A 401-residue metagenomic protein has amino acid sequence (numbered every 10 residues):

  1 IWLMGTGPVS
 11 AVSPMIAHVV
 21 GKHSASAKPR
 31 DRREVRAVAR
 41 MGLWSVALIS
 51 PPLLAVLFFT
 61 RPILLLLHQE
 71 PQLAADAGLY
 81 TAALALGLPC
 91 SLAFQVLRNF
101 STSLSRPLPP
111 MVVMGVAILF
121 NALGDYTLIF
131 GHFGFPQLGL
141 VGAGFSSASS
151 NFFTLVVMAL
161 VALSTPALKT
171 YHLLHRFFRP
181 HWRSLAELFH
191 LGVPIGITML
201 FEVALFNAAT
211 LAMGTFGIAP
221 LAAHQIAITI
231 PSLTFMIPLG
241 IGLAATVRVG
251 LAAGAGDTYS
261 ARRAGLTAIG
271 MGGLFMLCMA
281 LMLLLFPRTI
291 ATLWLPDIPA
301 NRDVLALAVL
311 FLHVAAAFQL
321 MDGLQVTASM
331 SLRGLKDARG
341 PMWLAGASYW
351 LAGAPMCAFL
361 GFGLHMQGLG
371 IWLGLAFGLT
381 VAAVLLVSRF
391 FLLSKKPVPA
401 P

Functional and structural regions predicted by a protein language model:
I1-L3, Q72-D76, L140-V141, F145 (+4 more regions): Interfacial/gating helices of multi-pass transporter permease domains
I1-L53, S91-P110, A223-P287, G323-L344: Small-residue-rich hydrophobic transmembrane alpha-helices
V46, L84, P110, M114 (+10 more regions): Residue-level signature of transmembrane alpha-helical cores of multipass secondary-active transporters and flippases
P51-F58, L66, A83, A122 (+8 more regions): Membrane-embedded alpha-helical segments of multi-pass transporters/permeases
A55-F59, P71-L97, I230-S232, A300-Q325: Alpha-helical transmembrane segments of multi-pass membrane proteins
L64-P71, T127-L138, G196, L200-L233 (+3 more regions): Helix-terminus/linker motif at the lipid-water interface of multi-pass membrane proteins
Y80, V113-T127, F135-Y171, G368-L392: Hydrophobic alpha-helical transmembrane segments
L140, G144-S147, A159-E202, K395-P401: Interhelical loop/hinge segments that connect adjacent transmembrane helices in multipass membrane
